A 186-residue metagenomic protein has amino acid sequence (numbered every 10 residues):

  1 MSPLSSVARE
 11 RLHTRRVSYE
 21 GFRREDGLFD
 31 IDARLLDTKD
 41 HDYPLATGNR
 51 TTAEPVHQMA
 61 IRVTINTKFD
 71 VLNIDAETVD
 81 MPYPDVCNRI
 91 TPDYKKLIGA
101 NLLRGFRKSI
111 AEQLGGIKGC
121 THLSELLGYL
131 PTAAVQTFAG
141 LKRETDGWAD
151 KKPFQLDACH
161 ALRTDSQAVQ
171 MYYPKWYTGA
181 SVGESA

Functional and structural regions predicted by a protein language model:
M1-D42: Short, Gly/Pro- and small/polar-rich lid/capping loops
S2, G21, D37-A186: Active-site- and interface-proximal helix/loop "cap" or "latch" segments in soluble metabolic and energy-transducing
